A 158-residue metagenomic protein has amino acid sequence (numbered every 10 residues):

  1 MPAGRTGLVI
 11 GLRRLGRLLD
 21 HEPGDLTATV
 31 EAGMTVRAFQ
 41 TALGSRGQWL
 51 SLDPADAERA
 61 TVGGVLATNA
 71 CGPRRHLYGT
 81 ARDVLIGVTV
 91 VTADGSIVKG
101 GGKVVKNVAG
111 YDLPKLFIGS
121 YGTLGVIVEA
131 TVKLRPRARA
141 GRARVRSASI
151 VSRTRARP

Functional and structural regions predicted by a protein language model:
M1-L15, A28-A32, Q40-R46, L50-L52: Glycine-rich N-terminal segment of FAD-binding domains in flavoprotein oxidoreductases, spanning the beta-loop-helix
G4-R5, G24, T92-D94: Short acidic-glycine loop/turn motifs at beta-strand connectors
T6-L8, L26, E58, L124: A generic secondary-structure signal marking the coil-to-beta-strand transition
R17-L19, V36-R155: FAD-binding subdomain of flavoenzyme oxidoreductases
L19-D25: Glycine-/proline-rich flexible loop or hinge segments
D25-T29, G141-A143: Intrinsic-disorder/low-complexity, polar/charged segments enriched in Ser/Thr/Lys/Arg/Asp/Glu/Gln
